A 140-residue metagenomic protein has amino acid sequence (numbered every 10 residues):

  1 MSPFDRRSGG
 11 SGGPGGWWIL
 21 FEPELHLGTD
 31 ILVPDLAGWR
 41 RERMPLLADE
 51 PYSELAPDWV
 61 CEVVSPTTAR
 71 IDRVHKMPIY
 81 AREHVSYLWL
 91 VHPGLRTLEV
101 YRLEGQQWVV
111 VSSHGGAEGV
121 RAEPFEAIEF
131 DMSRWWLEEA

Functional and structural regions predicted by a protein language model:
M1-A140: Gly/Pro/Ser/Thr-rich low-complexity, intrinsically disordered segments predominantly at protein N-termini
